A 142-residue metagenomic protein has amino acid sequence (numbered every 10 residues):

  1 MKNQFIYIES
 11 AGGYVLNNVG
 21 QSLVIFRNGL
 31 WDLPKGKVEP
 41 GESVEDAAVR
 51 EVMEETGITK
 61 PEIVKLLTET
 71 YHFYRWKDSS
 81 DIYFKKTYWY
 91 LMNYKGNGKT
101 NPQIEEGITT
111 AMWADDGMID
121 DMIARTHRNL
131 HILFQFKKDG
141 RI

Functional and structural regions predicted by a protein language model:
M1-G12: Acidic, metal-coordinating catalytic segment for phosphate/diphosphate chemistry, firing primarily on the Nudix
N3-F5, S80-D81, Q103: Short Gly/Pro-enriched turn/cap motifs at secondary-structure boundaries
E9-A11, G20, T87-Y88, T109: Change "...and in nucleic-acid phosphodiester-cleaving endonucleases..." to "...and in nucleic-acid processing enzymes
A11, G36, R50, A114-G117: Structural detector for helix-capping/boundary residues
V15, L91-N93, M112-D115: Short, well-ordered beta-strand micro-motif
N17-E54, I58: Conserved Nudix-box catalytic region and its N-terminal flanking loop in Nudix hydrolases and closely related
W31, K99-I142: Nudix hydrolase/Nudix homology domain
I58-N97: Active-site segment of metal-dependent pyrophosphate-handling enzymes, primarily the Nudix hydrolase catalytic core
